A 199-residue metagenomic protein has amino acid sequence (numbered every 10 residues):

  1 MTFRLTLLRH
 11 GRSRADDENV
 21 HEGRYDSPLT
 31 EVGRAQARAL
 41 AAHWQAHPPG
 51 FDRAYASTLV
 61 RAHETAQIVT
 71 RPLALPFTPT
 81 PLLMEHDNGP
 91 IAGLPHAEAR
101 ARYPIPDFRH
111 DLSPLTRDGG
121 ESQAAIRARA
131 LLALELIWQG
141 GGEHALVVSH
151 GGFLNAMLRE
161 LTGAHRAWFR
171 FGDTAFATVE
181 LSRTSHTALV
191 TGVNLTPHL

Functional and structural regions predicted by a protein language model:
M1-T6: Extreme N-terminal starter segment of soluble prokaryotic enzymes
L8-L75: Active-site-proximal alpha-helix that buttresses catalytic centers in soluble enzyme cores
A46-G50, I137-E143: Glycine-rich phosphate-binding loop signature in dinucleotide/nucleotide-binding domains
P48-L82, P104-P106, E180-L199: Conserved histidine-centered catalytic loops in small-molecule metabolism enzymes
A56-S57, A128, V148-S149: Short beta-strand scaffold positions
R71-L131, L189-G192: Phosphate-handling substructures
L132, I137, L146-G151: His/acidic metal-ligating clusters that form di-metal
H165-L189: Domain-level recognition of soluble alpha/beta enzyme cores, biased toward histidine phosphatases/phosphomutases
